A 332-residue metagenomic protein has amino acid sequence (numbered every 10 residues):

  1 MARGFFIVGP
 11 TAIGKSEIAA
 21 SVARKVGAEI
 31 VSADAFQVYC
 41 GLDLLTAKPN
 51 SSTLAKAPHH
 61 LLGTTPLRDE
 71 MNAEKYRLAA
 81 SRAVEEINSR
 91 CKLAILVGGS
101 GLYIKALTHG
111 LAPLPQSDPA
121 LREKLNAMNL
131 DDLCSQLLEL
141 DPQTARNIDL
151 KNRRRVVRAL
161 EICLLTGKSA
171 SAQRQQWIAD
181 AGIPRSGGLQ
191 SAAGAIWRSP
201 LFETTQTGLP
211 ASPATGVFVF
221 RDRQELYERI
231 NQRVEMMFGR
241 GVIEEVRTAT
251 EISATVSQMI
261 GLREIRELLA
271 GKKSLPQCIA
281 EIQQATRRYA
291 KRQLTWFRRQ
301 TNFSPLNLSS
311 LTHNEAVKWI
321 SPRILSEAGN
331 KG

Functional and structural regions predicted by a protein language model:
M1-G332: Phosphate/pyrophosphate-binding catalytic cores of soluble transferases and nucleic-acid-acting enzymes
